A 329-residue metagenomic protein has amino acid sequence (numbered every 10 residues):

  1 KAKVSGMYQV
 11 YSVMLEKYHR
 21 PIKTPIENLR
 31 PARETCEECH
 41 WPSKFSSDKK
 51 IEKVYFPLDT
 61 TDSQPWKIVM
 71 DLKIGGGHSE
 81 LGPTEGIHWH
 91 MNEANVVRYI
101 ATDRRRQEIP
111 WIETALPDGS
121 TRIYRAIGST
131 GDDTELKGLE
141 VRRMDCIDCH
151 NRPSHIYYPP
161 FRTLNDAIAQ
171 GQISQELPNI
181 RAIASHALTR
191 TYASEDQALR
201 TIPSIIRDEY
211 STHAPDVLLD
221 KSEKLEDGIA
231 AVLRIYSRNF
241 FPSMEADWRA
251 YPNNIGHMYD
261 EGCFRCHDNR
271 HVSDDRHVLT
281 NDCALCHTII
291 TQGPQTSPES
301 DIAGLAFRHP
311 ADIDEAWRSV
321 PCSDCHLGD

Functional and structural regions predicted by a protein language model:
K1, T35-S43, R143-P153, D260-H271 (+2 more regions): The canonical Cys-X-X-Cys-His
K1-P31, K49-L139, L164-G171, H213-H277 (+1 more regions): Sequence context of c-type cytochrome heme-c attachment sites
H19-A32, E37, A184-L199, A311-W317 (+2 more regions): Electron-transfer interface patches adjacent to heme c in soluble/periplasmic c-type cytochromes and di-/multiheme
E140-A214: Mixed-charge (acidic/basic) macromolecular-recognition segments
